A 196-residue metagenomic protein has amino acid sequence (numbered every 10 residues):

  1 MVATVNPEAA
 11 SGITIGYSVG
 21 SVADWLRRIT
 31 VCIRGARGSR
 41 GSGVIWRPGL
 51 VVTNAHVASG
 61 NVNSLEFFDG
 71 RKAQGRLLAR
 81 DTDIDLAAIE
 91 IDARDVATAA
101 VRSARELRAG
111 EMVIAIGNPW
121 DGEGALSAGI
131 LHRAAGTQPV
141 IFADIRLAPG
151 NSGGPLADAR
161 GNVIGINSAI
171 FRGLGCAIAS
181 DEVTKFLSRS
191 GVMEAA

Functional and structural regions predicted by a protein language model:
M1-D24, V163, F186-A196: N-terminal targeting leaders that route proteins to membranes or the secretory/organellar pathways
T14-G20, I29-P48, N54, R71-Q74 (+2 more regions): A conserved glycine-rich beta-strand in the N-terminal activation segment of trypsin-fold
S21-V22, E66, R76-L78, E90-E123 (+1 more regions): Active-site substrate-binding loop(s) of clan PA
L26-C32, A87-V101, G122-A196: Active-site region of chymotrypsin-like
A36, N54-H56, N118-P119, S168-A169: Short, surface-exposed secondary-structure boundary micro-motifs
G38, P48, S59, R80-I84 (+1 more regions): Short, conserved beta-turn/loop elements at beta-strand boundaries and strand-helix junctions
W46, A58-S59, L107, A157: Short, well-ordered loop/turn sites that connect or cap secondary structure elements
